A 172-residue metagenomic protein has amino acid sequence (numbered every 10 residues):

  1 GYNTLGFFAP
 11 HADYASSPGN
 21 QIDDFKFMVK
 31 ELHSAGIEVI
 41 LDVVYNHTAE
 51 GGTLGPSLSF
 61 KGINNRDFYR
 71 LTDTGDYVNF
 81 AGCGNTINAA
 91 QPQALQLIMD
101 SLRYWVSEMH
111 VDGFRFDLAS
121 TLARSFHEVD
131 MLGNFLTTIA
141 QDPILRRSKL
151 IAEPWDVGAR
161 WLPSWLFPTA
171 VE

Functional and structural regions predicted by a protein language model:
G1-H110, R115-Q141: Substrate-binding/active-site clefts of carbohydrate-active enzymes
H110, F126, M131-E172: Conserved alpha/beta catalytic core and glycan-binding cleft of carbohydrate-active enzymes
